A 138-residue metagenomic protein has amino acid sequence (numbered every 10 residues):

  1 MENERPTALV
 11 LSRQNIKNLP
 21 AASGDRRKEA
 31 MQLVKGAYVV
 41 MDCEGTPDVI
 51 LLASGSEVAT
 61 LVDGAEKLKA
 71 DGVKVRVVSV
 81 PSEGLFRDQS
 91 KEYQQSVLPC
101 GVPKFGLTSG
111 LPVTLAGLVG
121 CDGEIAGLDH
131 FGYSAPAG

Functional and structural regions predicted by a protein language model:
M1-G138: Thiamine diphosphate
